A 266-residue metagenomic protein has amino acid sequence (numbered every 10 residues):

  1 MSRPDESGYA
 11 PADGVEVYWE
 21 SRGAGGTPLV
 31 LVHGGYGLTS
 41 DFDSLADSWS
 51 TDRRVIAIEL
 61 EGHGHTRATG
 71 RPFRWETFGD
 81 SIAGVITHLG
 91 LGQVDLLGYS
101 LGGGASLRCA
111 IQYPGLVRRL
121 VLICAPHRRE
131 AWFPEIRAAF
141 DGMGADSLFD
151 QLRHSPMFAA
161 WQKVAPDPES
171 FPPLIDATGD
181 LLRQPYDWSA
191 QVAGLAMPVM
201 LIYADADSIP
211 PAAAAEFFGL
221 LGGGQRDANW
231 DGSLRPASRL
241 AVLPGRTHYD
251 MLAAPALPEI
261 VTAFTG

Functional and structural regions predicted by a protein language model:
V15-R67: Conserved HGGG/HGGXW glycine-rich cap/lid loop of the alpha/beta-hydrolase fold
I56-L97: Active-site loop/oxyanion-hole signature of alpha/beta-hydrolase fold enzymes
G104-Q112, L116-F158: Flexible "cap/lid" loop of the alpha/beta hydrolase fold
I175-Q191: Active-site nucleophile elbow and catalytic-triad environment of alpha/beta-hydrolase enzymes
L195, L201-Y203: Short beta-strand/loop motif that positions the catalytic acidic residue of the alpha/beta-hydrolase fold
A206-P210, H248-Y249: Acidic catalytic loop of the alpha/beta-hydrolase fold
S208-E216, Q225: Conserved alpha/beta-hydrolase "acid-adjacent" motif
A241-P255: Catalytic histidine-centered segment of alpha/beta-hydrolase-like enzymes
